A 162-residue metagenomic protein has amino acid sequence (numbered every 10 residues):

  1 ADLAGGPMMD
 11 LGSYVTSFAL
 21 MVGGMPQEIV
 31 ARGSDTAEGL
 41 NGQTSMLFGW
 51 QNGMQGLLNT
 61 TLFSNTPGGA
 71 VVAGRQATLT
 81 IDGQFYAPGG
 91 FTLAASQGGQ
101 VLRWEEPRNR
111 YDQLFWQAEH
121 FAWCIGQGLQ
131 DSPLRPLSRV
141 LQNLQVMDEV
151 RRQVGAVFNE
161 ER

Functional and structural regions predicted by a protein language model:
A1-P26, R139-V140: Mid-domain beta-loop-alpha active-site segment that forms a flexible, acidic cofactor/metal-binding surface
D2-M9, R103-D112: A short glycine-threonine-serine/GTX helix/turn-capping micro-motif
T16-P88, E119-I125, E161: Contiguous beta-strand/loop segments that form the cofactor/metal-binding neighborhood of enzyme cores
Q51, W123-R162: C-terminal helix-rich "cap/oligomerization" subdomain common to oxidoreductases
P88-Q97, L102-E106: A structural signal for the main folded, soluble domain(s) of proteins
G99-V101, A118-L129: Short helix/strand-capping connector loops at secondary-structure junctions
E106-E119, R135: Active-site loop of classical SDR/Rossmann-like NAD(P)-dependent oxidoreductases, centered on the catalytic Tyr-X3-Lys
